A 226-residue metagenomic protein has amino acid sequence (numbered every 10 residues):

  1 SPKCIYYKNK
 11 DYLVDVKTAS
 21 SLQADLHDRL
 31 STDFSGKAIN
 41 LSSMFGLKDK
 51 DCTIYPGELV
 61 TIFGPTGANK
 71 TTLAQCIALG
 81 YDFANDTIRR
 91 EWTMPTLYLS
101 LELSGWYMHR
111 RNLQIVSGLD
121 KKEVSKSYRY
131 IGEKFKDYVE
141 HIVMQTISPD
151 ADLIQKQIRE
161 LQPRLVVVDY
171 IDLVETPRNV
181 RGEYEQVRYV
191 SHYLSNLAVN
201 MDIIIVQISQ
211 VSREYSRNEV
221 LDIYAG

Functional and structural regions predicted by a protein language model:
S1-P56, G132-Y138, L197, R213: Core recognition of P-loop NTPase motor domains used across DNA-transaction enzymes
S42-F45, D49-D51, A84-Q162: Cytosolic-facing regulatory segments adjacent to core modules
D49-K50, I88-T93, Y189-G226: Phosphate-binding/switch region of NTP-binding enzymes
V60-F63, L97: Short hydrophobic/aromatic beta-strand immediately N-terminal to the Walker A/P-loop
G67: Walker A (P-loop) phosphate-binding loop of P-loop NTPases
K70-T71: Conserved lysine of the Walker
V143-N200: Phosphate-binding/switch loop-helix module in NTP-utilizing enzymes
